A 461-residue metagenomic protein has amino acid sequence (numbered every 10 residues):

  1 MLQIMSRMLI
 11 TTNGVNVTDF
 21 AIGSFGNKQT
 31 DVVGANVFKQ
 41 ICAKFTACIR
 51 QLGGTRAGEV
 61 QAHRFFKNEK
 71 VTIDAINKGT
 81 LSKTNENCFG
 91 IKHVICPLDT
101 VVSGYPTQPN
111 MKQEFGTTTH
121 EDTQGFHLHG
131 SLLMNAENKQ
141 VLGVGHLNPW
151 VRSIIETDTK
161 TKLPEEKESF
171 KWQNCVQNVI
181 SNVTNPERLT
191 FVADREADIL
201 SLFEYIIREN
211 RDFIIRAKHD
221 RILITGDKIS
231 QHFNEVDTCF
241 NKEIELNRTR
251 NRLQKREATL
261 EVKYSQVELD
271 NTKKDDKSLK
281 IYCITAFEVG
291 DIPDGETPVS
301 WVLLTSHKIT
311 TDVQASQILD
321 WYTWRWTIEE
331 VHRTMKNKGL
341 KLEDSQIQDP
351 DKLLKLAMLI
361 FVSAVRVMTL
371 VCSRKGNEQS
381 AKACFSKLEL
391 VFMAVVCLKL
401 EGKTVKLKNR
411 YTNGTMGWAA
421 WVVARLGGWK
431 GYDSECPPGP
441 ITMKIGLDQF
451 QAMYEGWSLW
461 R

Functional and structural regions predicted by a protein language model:
L2-K112, H120-H127, L132-R461: Single, function-defining residue in the core of a domain
